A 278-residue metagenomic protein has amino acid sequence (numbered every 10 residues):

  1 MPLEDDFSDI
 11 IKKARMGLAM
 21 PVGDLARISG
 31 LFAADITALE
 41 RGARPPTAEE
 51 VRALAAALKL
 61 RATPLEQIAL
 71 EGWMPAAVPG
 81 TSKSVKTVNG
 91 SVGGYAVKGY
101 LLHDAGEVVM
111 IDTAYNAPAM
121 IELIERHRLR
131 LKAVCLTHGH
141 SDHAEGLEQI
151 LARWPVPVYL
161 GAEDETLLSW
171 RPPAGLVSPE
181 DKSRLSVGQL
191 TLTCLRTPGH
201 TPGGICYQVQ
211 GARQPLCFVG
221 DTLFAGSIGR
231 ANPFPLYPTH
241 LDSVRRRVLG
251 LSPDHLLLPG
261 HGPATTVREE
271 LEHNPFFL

Functional and structural regions predicted by a protein language model:
M1-L18: A short, Lys/Arg-rich alpha-helix, primarily the initiator
I11, V22-A26, I36-L39, L65: Conserved hydrophobic/aromatic packing and binding residues within compact polymer-binding modules
G30, A48-P64: DNA major-groove recognition helix of helix-turn-helix/homeodomain DNA-binding modules
L31-P45: Recognition helix of helix-turn-helix/homeodomain-like DNA-binding domains that insert into the DNA major groove
P45, N116-T191, F276: Active-site HxH/HxHxD metal-binding segment of metal-dependent hydrolases
A77-H127, Y207-G220: Conserved beta-strand hairpin/beta-sheet module of binuclear metal-dependent hydrolase folds, prominently
L101, R184-A212: Core dinuclear metal-dependent hydrolase active-site scaffold
A174, T201-L278: Metallo-beta-lactamase
